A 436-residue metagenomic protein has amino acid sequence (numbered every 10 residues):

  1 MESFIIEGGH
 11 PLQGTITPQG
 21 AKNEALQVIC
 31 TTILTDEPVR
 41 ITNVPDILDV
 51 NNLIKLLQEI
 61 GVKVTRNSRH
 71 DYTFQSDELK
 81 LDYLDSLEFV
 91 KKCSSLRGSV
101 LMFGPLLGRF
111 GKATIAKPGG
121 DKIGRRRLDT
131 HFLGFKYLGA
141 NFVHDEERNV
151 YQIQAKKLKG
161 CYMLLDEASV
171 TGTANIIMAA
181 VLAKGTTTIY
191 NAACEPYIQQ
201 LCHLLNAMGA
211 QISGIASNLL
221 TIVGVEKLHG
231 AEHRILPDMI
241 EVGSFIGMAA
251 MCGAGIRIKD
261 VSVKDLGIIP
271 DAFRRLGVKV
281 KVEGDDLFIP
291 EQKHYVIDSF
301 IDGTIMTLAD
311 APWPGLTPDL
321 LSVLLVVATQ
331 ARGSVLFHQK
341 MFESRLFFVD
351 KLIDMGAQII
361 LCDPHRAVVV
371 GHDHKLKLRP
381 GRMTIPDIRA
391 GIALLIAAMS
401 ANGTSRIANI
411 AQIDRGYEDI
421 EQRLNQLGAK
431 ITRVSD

Functional and structural regions predicted by a protein language model:
M1-D436: Short, structured segments at the rim of ligand-binding sites
